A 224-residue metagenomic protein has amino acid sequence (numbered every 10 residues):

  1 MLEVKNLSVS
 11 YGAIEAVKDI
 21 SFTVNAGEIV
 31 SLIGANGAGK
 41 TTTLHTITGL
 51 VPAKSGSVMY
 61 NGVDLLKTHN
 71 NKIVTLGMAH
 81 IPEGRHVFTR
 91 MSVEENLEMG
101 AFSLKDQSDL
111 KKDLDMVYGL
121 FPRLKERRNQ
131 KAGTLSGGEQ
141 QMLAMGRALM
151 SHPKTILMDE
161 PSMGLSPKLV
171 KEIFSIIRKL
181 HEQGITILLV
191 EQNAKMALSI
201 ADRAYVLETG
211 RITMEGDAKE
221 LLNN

Functional and structural regions predicted by a protein language model:
M1-N224: Glycine-rich phosphate-binding loops of nucleotide-dependent enzymes
